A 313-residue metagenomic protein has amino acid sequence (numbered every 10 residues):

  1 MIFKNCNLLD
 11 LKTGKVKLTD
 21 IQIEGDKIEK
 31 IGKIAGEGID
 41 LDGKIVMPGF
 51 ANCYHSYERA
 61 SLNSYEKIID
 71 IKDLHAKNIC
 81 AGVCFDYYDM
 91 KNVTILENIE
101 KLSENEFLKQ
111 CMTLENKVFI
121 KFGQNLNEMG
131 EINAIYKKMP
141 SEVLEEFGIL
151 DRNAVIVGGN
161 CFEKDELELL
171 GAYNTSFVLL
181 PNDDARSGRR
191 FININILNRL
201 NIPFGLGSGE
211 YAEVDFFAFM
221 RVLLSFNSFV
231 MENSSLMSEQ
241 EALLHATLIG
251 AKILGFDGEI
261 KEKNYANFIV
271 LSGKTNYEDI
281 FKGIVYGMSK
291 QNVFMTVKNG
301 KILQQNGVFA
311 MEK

Functional and structural regions predicted by a protein language model:
M1-I34, K301: N-terminal metal-binding scaffold of metallo-dependent hydrolase/deaminase domains
M1-K4, I34-Y65: Replace "His-x-His-based motif
C6, I21, D26, G43 (+11 more regions): Divalent metal-coordination and catalytic microenvironments
L62, F107, L126-K138, E166-L167 (+2 more regions): Histidine/acidic-residue-rich catalytic or RNA/ligand-binding cores of hydrolases and nuclease-related proteins
D70-G159: Metal-coordinating catalytic core of metallo-dependent amide/deamination hydrolases
Q124, P181-R186, S208-A212: Short, acidic/turn-prone active-site loops that include or flank metal/cofactor- and phosphate-binding residues
F147-I149, N195-K274: His/Asp/Glu-enriched, well-ordered alpha-helical/loop segment that forms or immediately abuts the divalent-metal
Y265-E312: C-terminal cap of metal-dependent C-N hydrolases
